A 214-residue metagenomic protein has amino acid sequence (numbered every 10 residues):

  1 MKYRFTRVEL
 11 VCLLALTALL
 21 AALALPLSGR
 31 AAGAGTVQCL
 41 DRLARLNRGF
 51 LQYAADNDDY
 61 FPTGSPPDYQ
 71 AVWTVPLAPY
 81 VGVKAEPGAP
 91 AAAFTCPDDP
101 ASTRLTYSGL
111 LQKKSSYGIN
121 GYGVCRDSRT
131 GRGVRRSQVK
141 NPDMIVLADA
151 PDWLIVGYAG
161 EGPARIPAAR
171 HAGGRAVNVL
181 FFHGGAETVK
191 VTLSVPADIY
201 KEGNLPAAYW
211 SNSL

Functional and structural regions predicted by a protein language model:
M1-K2, V146: Polar low-complexity intrinsically disordered regions
K2-D41, R45: Amphipathic alpha-helical segments typified by the pilin-like N-terminal helix that continues immediately C-terminal
V37-L214: Short, well-structured segments within or immediately adjacent to enzyme catalytic domains that line ligand-binding
